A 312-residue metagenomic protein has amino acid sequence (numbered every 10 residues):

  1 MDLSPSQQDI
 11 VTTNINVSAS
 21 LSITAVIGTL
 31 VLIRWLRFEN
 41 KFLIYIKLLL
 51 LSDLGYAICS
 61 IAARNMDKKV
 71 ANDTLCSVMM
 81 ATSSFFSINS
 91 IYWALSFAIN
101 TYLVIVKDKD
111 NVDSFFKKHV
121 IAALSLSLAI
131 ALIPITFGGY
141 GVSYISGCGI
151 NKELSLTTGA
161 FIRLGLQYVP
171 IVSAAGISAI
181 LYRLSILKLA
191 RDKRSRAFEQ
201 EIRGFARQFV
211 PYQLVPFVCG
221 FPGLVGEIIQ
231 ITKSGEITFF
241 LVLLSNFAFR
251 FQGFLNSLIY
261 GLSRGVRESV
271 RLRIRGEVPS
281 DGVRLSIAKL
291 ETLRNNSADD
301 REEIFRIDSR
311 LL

Functional and structural regions predicted by a protein language model:
D2, I15, G55-V70, M80-S83 (+5 more regions): Helix-to-loop junction signature of class
Q8-F38, L54, I99, A179-R183: First transmembrane helix
V11, S52-V112: Extracellular TM2-ECL1-early TM3 structural module of rhodopsin-like
L30-L32, E39-L54, T74-S83, K109-L128 (+2 more regions): Class A (rhodopsin-like) GPCR intracellular loop-transmembrane helix junctions and adjacent helical segments
F38-K41, Y102-K118, A179-Q208, G261-E291: Intracellular signaling interfaces of 7-transmembrane GPCRs
A129-L187: Extracellular-loop-to-transmembrane junctions of the mid-late helices
G165-A197, Q213-G226, I259-Y260: Class A (rhodopsin-like) GPCR signature focused on the TM5-ICL3 interface and adjacent 7TM helical core
P211-E227, T238-L293: Seventh transmembrane helix
